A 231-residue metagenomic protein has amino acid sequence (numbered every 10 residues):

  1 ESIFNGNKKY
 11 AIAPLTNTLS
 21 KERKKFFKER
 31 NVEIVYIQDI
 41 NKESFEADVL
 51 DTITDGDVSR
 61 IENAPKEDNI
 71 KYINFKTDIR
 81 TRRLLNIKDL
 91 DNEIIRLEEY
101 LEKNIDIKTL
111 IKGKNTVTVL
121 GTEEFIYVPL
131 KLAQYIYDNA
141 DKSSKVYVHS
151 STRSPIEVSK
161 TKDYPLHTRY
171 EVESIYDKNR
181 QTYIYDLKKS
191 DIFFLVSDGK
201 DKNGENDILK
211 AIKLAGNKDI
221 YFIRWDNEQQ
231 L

Functional and structural regions predicted by a protein language model:
S2-N115, K131-K145, H149-L231: PRPP-dependent phosphoribosyltransferase catalytic core
T116-L120: Extracytoplasmic beta-rich ectodomain segments of secreted or membrane-anchored proteins
G121-P129: Glycine-rich phosphate-binding loops at beta-strand->alpha-helix junctions
